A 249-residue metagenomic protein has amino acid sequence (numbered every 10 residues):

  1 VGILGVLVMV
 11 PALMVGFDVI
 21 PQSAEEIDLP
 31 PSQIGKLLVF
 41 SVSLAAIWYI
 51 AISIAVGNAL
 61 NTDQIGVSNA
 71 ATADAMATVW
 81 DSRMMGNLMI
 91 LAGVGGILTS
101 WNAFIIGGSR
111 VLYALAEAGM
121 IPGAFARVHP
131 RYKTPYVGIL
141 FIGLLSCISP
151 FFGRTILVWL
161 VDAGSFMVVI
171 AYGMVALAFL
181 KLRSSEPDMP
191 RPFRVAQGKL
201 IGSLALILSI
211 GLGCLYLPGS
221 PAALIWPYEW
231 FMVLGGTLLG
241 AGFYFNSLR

Functional and structural regions predicted by a protein language model:
V1, I27, A75-R83, R131-Y132 (+2 more regions): Helix-boundary and loop/linker segments of multi-pass membrane transporters
L7, P11, V42-A55, G95 (+8 more regions): Generic alpha-helical transmembrane segments of integral inner-membrane proteins, especially permease/transport modules
M14-A24, N102-V111: Short helical (or helix-break) motifs at transmembrane helix termini and adjacent helical loops in multi-pass membrane
V15-W48, E117, I121-R127: Hydrophobic, small-residue-rich membrane helices and short re-entrant helix-turn-helix hairpins that build
V39-I105, I121-W159, G164: TM-loop-TM module centered on a large, flexible mid-protein loop between adjacent transmembrane helices in multi-pass
L88, S149-V175, P190-R194, P218-L234: Transmembrane helix-loop boundary segments of multi-pass membrane transporters
A124-T134, Y172-W226: C-terminal membrane-solvent junction of multi-pass transporters and transport-like membrane proteins
K181-S185, Y244-R249: Membrane-interface capping segments at transmembrane-helix boundaries
